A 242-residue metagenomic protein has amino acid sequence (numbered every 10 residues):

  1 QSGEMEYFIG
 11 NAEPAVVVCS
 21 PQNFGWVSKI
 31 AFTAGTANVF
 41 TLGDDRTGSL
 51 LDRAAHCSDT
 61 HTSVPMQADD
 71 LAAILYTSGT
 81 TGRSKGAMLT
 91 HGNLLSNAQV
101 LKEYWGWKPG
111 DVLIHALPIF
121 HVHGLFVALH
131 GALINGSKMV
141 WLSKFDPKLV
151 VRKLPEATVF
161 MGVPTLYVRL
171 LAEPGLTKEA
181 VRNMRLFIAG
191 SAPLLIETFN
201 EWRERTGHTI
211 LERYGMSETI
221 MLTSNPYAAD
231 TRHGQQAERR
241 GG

Functional and structural regions predicted by a protein language model:
Q1-R53, P65: Structural core segment of the AMP-binding/adenylate-forming
Q1-V18, K85-M88, H115-A116, S137-K144 (+1 more regions): Short beta-strand->loop structural element characteristic of the AMP-binding/adenylate-forming
V17, L71, T77-T80, L113 (+5 more regions): Conserved S/T- and glycine-rich ATP-binding loop of Class I adenylate-forming
S20-Q22, G43, K144, P164-T165 (+1 more regions): Short secondary-structure boundary segments
I30, G131-A132, W202, M221: Hydrophobic/aromatic ligand-binding patch that stacks against planar heteroaromatic rings of cofactors or nucleotides
C57-Y76, G82-R83, G106-V112: Conserved pre-ATP/AMP-binding loop-to-beta segment of ANL
L95-V112, F120-V159, E173, Y227: Conserved AMP-binding/adenylation subdomain of ANL enzymes
L154-G162, L171-R239: Gly/Ser/Thr-rich phosphate-binding loop
